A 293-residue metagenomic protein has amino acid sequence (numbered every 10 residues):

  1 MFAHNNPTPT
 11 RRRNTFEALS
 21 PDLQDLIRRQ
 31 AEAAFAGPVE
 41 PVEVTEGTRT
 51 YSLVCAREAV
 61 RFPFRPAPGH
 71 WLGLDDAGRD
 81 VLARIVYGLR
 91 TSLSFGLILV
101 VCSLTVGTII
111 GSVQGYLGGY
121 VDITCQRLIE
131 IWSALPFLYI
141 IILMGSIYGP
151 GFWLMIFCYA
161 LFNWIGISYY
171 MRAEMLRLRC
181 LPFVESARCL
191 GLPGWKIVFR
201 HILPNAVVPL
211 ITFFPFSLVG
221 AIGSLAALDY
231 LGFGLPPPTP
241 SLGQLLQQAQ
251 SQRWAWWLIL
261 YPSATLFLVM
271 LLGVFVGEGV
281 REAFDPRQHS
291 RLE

Functional and structural regions predicted by a protein language model:
M1-A77, L292-E293: Membrane-topology segments of multi-pass transport proteins
L74-E293: Alpha-helical transmembrane segments of integral membrane proteins, especially multi-pass inner/plasma-membrane
